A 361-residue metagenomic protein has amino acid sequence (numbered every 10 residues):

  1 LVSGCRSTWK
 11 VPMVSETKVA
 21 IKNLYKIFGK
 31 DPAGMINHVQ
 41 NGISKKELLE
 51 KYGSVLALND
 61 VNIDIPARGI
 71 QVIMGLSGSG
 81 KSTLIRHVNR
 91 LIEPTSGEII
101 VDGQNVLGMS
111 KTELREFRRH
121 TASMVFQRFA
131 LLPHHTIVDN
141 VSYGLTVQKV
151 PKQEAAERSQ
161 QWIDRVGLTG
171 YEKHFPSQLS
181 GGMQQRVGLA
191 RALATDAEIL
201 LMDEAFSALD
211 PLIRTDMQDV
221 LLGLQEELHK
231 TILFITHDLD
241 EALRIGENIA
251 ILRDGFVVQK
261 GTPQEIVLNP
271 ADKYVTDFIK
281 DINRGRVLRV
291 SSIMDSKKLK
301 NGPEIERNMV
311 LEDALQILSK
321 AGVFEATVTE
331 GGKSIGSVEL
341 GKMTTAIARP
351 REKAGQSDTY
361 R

Functional and structural regions predicted by a protein language model:
H38-E47, Q104-N105, S142, T146 (+1 more regions): Conserved ABC ATPase "signature" region
I65, G97-N105: Conserved ABC transporter NBD signature motif
N89: Helix-to-loop junction immediately C-terminal to a conserved catalytic motif
F175-L179, M183: Conserved ABC ATPase signature
A194-E198: A short, proline-enriched helix->beta-strand linker immediately N-terminal to the Walker B motif in ABC-type P-loop
K260-G261, N269, S337: ABC ATPase "signature
N301-V323, T327-E330, V338-R361: The conserved cystathionine-beta-synthase
